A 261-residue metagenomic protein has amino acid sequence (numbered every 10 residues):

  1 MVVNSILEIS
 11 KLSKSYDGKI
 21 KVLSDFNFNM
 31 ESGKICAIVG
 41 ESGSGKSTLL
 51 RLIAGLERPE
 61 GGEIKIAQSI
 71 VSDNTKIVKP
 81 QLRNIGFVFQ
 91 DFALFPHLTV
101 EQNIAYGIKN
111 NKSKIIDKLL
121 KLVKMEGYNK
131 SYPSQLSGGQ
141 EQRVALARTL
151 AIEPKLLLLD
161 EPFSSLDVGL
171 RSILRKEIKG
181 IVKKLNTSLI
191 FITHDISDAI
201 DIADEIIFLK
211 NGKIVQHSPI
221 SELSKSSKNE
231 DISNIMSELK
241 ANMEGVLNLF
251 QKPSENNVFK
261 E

Functional and structural regions predicted by a protein language model:
D17, V71-F87, S226: ABC ATPase NBD coupling module
A54: Helix-to-loop junction immediately C-terminal to a conserved catalytic motif
K112-Y128, K179-G180: Conserved ABC ATPase "signature" region
Y132-L136, Q140-Q142: Conserved ABC ATPase signature
A151-K155: A short, proline-enriched helix->beta-strand linker immediately N-terminal to the Walker B motif in ABC-type P-loop
H217-S218, S226: ABC ATPase "signature
